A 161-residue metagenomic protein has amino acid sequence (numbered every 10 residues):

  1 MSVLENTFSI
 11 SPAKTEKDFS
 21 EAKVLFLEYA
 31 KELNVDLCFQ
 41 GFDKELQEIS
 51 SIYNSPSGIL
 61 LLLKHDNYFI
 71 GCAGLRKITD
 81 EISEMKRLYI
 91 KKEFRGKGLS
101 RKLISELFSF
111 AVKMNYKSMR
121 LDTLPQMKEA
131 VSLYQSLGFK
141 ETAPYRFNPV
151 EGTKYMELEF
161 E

Functional and structural regions predicted by a protein language model:
M1-T7: Basic/polar N-terminal segments that are highly enriched at the extreme N-terminus, encompassing both cleavable
F8, A13-K86, K91-K92, I104-E106 (+3 more regions): Acetyl-CoA-dependent GNAT
F8, K117-R120, L124-L137, P144-E161: C-terminal "cap" of GNAT-fold acetyltransferases
K91-K97, P125-Q126: Active-site acidic-Proline motif in GNAT/NAT acetyltransferases
K97, K113-K117: Short coil/turn segments at alpha/beta junctions that flank glycine-rich nucleotide-binding fingerprints
